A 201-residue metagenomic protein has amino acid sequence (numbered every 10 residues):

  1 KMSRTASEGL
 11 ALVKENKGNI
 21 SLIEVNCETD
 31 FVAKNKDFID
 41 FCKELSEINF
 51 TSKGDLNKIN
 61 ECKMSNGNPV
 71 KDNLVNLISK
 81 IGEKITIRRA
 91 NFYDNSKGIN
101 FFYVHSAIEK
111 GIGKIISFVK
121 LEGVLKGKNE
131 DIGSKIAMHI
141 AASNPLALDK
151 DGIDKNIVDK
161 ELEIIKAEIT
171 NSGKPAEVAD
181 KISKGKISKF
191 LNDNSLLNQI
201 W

Functional and structural regions predicted by a protein language model:
K1-W201: N-terminal assembly/interaction segments in proteins that build large macromolecular machines
